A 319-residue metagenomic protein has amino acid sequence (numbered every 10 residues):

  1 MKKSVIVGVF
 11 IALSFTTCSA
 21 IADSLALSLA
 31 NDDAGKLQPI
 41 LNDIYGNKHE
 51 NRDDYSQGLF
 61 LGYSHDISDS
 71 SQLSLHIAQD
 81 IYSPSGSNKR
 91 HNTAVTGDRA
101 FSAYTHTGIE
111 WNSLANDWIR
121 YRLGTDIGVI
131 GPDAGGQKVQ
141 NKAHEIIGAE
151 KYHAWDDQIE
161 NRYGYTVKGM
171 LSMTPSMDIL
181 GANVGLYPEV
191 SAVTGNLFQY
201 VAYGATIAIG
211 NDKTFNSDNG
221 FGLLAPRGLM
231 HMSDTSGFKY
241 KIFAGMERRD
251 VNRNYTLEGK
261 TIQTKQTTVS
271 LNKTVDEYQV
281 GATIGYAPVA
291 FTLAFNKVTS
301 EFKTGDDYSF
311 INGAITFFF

Functional and structural regions predicted by a protein language model:
S14-T17: N-terminal signal peptide c-region/cleavage motif recognized by signal peptidases
I21-S24, D66-L73, L114-L123, T174-L186 (+1 more regions): Short loop/turn motifs that connect adjacent beta-strands in outer-membrane beta-barrel proteins
I21-S68, Q72, S83-S85, R249-E258: Short glycine/proline- and aromatic-enriched beta-strand/turn motifs that initiate or cap beta-hairpins
L25-D33, L75-I81, L123-G131, L186-N196 (+4 more regions): Transmembrane beta-barrel strands of outer-membrane/channel proteins
K36-I40, I44-K48, S85-R90, D212-F319: Outer membrane beta-barrel transmembrane domains
D53-L59, F101-T105, Y121, N161-V167 (+6 more regions): Residues that define the transmembrane beta-barrel architecture of outer-membrane proteins
L59-H65, I77, T107-S113, I127 (+6 more regions): Residues on the lipid-exposed face of transmembrane beta-strands in outer-membrane beta-barrel proteins
I67-N141: Long, hydrophobic/aromatic-enriched structural stretches that serve as scaffold segments
